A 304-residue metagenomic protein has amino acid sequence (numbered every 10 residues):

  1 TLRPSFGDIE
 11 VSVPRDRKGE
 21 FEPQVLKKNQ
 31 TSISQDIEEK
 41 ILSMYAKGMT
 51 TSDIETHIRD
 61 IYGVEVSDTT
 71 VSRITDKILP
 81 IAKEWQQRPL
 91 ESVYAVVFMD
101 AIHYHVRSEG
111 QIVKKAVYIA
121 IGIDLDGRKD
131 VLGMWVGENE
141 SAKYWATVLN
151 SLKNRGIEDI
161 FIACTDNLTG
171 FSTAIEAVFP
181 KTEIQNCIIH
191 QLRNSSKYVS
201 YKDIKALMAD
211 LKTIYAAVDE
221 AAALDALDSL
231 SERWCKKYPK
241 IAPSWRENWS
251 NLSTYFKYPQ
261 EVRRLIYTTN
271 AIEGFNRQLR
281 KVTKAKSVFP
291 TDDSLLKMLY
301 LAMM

Functional and structural regions predicted by a protein language model:
T1-V13: Structured, non-catalytic alpha/beta "coupling" segments that mediate domain-domain communication and provide generic
S12-R17, Q24-Q30, V64-E65, R73-T165 (+4 more regions): RNase H-like nuclease fold core
D36-G48: Short, amphipathic alpha-helical "recognition" segments used to contact nucleic acids or chromatin
S52-G63, L301: DNA-recognition alpha helix
R59-T70, K237: Short, basic interhelical loop/turn and adjoining N-cap of the next helix at nucleic-acid- or acidic-partner-contacting
I162-T169, A174-K212: Conserved beta-strand -> loop -> alpha-helix junction used to position metal-binding or nucleic-acid-contacting
T213-M304: Acidic/histidine-rich catalytic cores and adjacent linkers of DNA breakage/strand-transfer/modification proteins
